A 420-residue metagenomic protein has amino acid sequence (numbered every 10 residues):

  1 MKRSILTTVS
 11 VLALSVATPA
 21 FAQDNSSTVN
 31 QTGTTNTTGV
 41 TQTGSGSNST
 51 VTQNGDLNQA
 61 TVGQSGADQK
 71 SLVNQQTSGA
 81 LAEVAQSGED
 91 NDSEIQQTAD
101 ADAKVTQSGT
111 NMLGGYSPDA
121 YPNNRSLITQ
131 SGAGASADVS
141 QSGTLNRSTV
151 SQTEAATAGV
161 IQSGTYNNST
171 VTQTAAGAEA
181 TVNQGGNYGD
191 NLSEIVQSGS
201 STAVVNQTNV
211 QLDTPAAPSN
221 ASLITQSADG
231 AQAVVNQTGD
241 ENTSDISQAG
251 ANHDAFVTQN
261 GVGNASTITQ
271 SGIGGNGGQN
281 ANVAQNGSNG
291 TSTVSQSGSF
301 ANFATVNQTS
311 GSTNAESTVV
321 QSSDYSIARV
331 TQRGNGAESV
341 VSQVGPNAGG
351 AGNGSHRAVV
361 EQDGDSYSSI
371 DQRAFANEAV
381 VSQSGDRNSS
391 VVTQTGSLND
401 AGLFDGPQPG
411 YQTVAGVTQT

Functional and structural regions predicted by a protein language model:
M1-Q23: Gram-negative bacterial Sec-dependent N-terminal signal peptides
Q23-T420: Low-complexity repeat regions of mature extracellularly deployed or surface/particle-associated proteins
